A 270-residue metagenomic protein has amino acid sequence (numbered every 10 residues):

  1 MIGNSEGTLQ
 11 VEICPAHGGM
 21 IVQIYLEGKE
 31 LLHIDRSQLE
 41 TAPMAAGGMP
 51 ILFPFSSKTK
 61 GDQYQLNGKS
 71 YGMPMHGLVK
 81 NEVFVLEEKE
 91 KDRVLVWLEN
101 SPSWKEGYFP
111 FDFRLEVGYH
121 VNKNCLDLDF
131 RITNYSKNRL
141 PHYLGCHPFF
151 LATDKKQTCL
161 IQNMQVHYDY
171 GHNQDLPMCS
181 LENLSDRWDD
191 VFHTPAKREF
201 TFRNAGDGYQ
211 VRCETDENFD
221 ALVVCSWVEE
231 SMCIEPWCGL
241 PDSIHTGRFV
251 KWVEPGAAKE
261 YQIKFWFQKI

Functional and structural regions predicted by a protein language model:
M1-E6, N100-S101, D186-I270: Beta-strand-rich recognition/accessory modules
M1-P50, P54-L66, S70-P74, R198-E217 (+1 more regions): Beta-strand-rich N-terminal accessory domains
I2-N4, P15, N100-H142, C146-P148 (+1 more regions): Acidic, contiguous internal or C-terminal segments within carbohydrate-active enzymes that form a structured patch used
V11, V94-V96, L115-V117, L128 (+3 more regions): Hydrophobic residues positioned within well-ordered beta-strands of beta-sheet architectures
E30-P43, K156, C225-S231, E235 (+1 more regions): The feature marks short-to-medium sequence segments in extracytoplasmic or secretory-pathway proteins
K69, M73-N122: Extended, loop-rich substrate-binding clefts of extracytoplasmic carbohydrate-active enzymes
E87-V94, H120-C125, A152-T158, N204 (+2 more regions): A short, structured loop/turn motif at beta-sheet edges
N138-P141, P148-E217: Active-site/ligand-binding surface loops and adjacent short beta/alpha elements that line catalytic pockets across
